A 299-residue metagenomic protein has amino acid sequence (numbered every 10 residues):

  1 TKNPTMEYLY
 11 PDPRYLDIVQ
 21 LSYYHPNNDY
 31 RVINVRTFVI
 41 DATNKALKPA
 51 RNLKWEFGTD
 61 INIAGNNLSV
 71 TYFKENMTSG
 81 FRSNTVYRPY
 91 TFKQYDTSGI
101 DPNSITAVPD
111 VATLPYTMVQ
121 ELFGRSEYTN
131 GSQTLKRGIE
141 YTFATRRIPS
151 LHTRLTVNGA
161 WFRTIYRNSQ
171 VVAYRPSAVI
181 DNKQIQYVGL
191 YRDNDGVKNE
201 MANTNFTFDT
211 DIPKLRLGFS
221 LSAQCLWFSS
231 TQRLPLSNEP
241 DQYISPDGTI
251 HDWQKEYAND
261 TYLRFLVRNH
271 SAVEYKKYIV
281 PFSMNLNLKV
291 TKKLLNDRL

Functional and structural regions predicted by a protein language model:
T1, Y8, D12, I61 (+5 more regions): Transmembrane beta-barrel strands of outer-membrane/channel proteins
K2, Q224-H270, V280-N285, T291-L299: C-terminal beta-signal and adjacent terminal beta-strands/loops of Gram-negative outer-membrane beta-barrel proteins
K2-M77, I100-N103, Q120-R147, V197-E200: Outer-membrane beta-barrel signature, preferentially recognizing the C-terminal barrel domain of Gram-negative
E7-D12, Y23, Y72, F81-Y87 (+3 more regions): Outer-membrane beta-barrel translocator domains and adjoining extracellular loop/strand segments of Gram-negative
Q20-A42, Y95-E127, P240-Y278: Flexible glycine-rich, low-complexity coil/linker segments exposed to the extracellular/periplasmic environment
L53, A64-G65, P149-L151, P213-L215 (+1 more regions): Short coil turns and loop connectors of transmembrane beta-barrels in diderm outer membranes and organellar homologs
K93-S237: Gram-negative outer-membrane beta-barrel transporters
Y166, R192-G196, H270-P281, L286: Acidic, serine/threonine- and proline-rich low-complexity regulatory regions
